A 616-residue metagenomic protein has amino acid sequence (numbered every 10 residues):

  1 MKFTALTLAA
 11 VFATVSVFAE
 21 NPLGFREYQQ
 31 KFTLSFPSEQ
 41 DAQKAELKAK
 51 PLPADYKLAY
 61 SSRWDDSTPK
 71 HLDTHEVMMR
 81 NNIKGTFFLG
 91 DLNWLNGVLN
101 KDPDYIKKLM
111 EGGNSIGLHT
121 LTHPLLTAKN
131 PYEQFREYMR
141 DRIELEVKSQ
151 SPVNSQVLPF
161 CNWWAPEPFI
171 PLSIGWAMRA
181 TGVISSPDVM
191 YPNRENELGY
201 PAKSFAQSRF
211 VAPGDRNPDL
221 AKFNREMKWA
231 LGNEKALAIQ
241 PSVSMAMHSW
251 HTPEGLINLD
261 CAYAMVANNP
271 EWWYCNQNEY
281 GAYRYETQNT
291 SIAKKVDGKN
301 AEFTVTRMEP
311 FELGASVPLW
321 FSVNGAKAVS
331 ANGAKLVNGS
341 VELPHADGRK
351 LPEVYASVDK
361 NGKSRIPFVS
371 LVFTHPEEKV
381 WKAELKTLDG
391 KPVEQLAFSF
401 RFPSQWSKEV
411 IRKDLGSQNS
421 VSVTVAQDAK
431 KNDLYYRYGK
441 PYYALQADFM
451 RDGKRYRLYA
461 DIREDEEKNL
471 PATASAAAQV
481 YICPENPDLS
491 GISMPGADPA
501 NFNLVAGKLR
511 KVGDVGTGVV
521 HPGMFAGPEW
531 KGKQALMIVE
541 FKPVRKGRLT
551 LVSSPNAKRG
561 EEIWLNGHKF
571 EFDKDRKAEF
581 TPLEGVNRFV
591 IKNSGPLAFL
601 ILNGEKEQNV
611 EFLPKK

Functional and structural regions predicted by a protein language model:
N21-K31, M79-F169, G182-V211, M247: Metal-dependent polysaccharide deacetylase catalytic core of the NodB/CE4 family, i.e., the active-site-bearing domain
Y28-E46, L52, N93-L95, E146 (+5 more regions): C-terminal domain-boundary segment and adjacent tail
N114, K350-A356, W381, L549-S553 (+1 more regions): Short, well-structured beta-strand segments within conserved domains
R307-K327, F398, L549-S554: Surface-exposed beta-strand/loop patches in extracellular or lumenal glycoproteins
S340-P367, I591: C-terminal beta-strand-rich structural cap/linker in extracellular carbohydrate-active enzymes
Q405-L434: Intrinsically disordered, low-complexity Pro/Gly/Ser/Thr-rich segments with frequent PxxP/GP/PP motifs and embedded
R457-G523, R588-K616: Accessory carbohydrate-binding/adhesion or oligomerization-edge regions at the termini of glycan-active proteins
K542-E562, F589: Aromatic-lined ligand-binding clefts that engage carbohydrates, nucleic acids, or primary amines
